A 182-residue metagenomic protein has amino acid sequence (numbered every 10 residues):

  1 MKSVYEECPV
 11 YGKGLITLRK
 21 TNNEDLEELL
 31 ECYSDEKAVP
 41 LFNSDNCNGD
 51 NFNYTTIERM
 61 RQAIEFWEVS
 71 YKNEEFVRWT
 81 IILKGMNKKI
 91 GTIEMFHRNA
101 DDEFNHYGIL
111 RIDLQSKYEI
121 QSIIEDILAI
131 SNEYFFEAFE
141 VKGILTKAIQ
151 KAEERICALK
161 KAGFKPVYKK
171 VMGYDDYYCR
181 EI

Functional and structural regions predicted by a protein language model:
M1-K117, Q150-E154, K160-I182: GNAT-family acyltransferases
E65-V69, A129, E133, E137: Surface-exposed alpha-helical segments enriched in charged/polar residues
I120-Y134, C157, K161: Conserved acetyl-CoA-binding loop-helix of GNAT-fold acetyltransferases
E137-A148: Conserved GNAT acetyl-CoA-binding A-motif
